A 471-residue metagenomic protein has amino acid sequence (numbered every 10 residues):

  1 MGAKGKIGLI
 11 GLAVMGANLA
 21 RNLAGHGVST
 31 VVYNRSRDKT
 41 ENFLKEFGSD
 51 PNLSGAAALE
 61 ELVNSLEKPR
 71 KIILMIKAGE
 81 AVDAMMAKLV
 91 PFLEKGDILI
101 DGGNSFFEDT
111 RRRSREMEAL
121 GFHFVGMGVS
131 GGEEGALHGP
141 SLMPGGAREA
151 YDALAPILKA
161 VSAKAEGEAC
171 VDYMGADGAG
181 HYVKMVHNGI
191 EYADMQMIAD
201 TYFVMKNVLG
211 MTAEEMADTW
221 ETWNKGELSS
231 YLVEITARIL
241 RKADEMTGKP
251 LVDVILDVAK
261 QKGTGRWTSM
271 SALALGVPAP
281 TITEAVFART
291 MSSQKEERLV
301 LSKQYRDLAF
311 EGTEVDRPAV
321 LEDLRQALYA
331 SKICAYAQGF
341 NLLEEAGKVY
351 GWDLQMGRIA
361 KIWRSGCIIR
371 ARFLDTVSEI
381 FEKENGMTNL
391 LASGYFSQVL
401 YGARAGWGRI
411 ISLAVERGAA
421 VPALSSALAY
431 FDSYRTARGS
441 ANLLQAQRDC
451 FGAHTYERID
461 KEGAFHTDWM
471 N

Functional and structural regions predicted by a protein language model:
M1-R70, F92-G96, V125, E133-A136: NAD(P)+-binding Rossmann beta1-loop-alpha1 motif at the extreme N-terminus of oxidoreductases
S54-E61, A78-M86: Glycine-rich, highly charged phosphate/nucleotide-binding loops
V82-M85, I100, F106-D218, K225-P250 (+2 more regions): Rossmann-fold dinucleotide-binding core
H181, M211, D218, G226-E227 (+2 more regions): Interdomain hinge/lid region at the active-site interface of Rossmann-like NAD(P)-dependent oxidoreductases
K348-I380: Small-residue-rich helix-loop
G406-N471: C-terminal amphipathic alpha-helical interaction region
